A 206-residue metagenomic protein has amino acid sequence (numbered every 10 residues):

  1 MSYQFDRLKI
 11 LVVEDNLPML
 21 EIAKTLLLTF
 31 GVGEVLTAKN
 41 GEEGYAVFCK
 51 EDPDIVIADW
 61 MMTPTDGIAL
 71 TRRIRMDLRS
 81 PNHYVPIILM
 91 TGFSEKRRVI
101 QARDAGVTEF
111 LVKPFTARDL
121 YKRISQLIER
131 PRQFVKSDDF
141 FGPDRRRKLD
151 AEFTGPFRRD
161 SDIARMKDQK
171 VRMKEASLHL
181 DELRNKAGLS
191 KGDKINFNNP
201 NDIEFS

Functional and structural regions predicted by a protein language model:
E14: Conserved acidic carboxylate
L17-K39: Two-component/phosphorelay signaling modules centered on CheY-like receiver
K24, A69, H83, S94-E109 (+3 more regions): Alpha4 helix (beta4-alpha4-beta5 surface) of REC/receiver domains from two-component response regulators
T37-A46, G67: Helix N-cap/capping motif at the beta->alpha junctions
E51-I57, M62: Active-site beta3 strand of CheY-like receiver
T63-P64, T91, E95: The feature encodes the CheY-like receiver
F115-I124, I128, R132, K136-S137: C-terminal output helix
E129-I203: CheY-like receiver
